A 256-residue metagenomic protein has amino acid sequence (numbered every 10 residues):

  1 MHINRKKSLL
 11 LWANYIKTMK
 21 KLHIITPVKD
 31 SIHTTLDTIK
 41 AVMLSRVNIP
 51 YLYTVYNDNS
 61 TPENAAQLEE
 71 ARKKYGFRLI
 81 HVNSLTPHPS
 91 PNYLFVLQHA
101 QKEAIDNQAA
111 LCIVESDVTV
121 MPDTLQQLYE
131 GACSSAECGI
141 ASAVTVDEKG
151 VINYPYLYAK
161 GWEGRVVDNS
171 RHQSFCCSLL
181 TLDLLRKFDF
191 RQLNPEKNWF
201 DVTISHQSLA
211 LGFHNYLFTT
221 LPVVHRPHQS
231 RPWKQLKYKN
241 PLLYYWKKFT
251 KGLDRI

Functional and structural regions predicted by a protein language model:
K40-Y51: Short, acidic, metal-binding catalytic loop of nucleotide-sugar glycosyltransferases
Y56-L68: A conserved acidic beta->alpha catalytic loop
K74-I105: Active-site-proximal specificity loops/subdomain of glycosyltransferases
Q108-T119: Short beta-strand-to-loop acidic/aromatic patch adjacent to the donor-nucleotide binding site
A141-N153: Short beta-strand-to-loop element that shapes/binds the nucleotide-sugar donor at the catalytic cleft/hinge
G161-L180: A recurrent flexible, glycine/aromatic-enriched loop bordering the glycosyltransferase active site that acts as
E196-T203: Acidic donor-binding loop at a coil-to-helix junction in glycosyltransferase catalytic cores that engages
L217-L236: Active-site donor/metal-binding and catalytic loop motifs of nucleotide-sugar-dependent glycosylation enzymes
